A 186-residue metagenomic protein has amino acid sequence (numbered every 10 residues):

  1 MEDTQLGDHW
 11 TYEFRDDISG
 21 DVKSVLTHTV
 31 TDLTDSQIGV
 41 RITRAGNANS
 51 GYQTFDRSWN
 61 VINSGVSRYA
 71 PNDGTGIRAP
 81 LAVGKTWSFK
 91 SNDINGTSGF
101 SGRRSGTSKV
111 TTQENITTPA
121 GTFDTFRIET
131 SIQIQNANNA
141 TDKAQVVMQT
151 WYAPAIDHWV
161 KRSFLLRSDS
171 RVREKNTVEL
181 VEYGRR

Functional and structural regions predicted by a protein language model:
M1-F55, W59-N60, A82-V83, K90-R186: Acidic, serine/threonine-rich low-complexity disordered tracts
G65-G76, A120: Acidic/charged, solvent-exposed loop-and-adjacent secondary-structure segments enriched in E/D, K/R, S/T, and G/P
D73-S88: A short, charged
